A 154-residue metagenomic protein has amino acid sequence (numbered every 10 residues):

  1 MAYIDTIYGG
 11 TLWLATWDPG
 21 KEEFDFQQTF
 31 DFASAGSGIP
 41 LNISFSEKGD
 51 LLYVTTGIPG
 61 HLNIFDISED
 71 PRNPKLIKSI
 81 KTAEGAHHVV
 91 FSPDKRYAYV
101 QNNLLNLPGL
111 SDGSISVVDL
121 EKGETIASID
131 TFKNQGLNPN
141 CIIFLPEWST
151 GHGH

Functional and structural regions predicted by a protein language model:
M1-H154: Predominantly soluble domains enriched in secretory-pathway, periplasmic, or organellar proteins
